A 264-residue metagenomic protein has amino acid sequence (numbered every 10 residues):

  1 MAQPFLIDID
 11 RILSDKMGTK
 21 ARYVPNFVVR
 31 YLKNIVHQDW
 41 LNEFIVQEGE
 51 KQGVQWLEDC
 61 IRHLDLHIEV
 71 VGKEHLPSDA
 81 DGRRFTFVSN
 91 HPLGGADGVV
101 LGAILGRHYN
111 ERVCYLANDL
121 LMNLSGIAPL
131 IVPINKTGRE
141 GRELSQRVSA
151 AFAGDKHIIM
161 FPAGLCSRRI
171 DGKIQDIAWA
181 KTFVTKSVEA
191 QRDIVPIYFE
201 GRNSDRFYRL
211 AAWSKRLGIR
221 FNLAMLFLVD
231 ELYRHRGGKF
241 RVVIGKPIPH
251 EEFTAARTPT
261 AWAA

Functional and structural regions predicted by a protein language model:
M1-F85, H91, A96-V100, N110 (+1 more regions): Membrane-anchoring hydrophobic helices of lipid-metabolizing enzymes
A2, I9, R142-A264: Non-catalytic C-terminal accessory region of glycerolipid acyltransferases and related lyso-lipid remodeling enzymes
V46, I61-H67, I134-E140, G172-K173: Short, flexible loop segments at the rims of nucleotide/cofactor-binding pockets, characterized by
T86-V88, I131, I159-F161: Structural motif
H91-L93, D119-L120, K136, I248: Short, flexible loop/turn elements at secondary-structure junctions
V99-L105, I174: "Short basic amphipathic alpha-helical interaction patches in structured regions
R107-A153: Conserved nucleotide-cofactor-binding alpha/beta core module
